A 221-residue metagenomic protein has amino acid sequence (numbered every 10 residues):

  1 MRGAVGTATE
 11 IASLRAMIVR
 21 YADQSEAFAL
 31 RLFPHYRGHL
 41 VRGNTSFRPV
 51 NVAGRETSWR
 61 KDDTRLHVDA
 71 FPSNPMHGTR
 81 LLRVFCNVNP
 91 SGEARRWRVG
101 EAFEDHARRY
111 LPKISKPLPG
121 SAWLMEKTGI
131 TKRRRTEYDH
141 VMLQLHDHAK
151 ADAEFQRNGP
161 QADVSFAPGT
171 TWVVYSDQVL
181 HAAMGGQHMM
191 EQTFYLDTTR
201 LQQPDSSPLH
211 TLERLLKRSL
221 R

Functional and structural regions predicted by a protein language model:
M1-M17, S25, A70, L82 (+3 more regions): Jelly-roll (double-stranded beta-helix
R2-R48: Signature of the catalytic double-stranded beta-helix
T9-Y21, P72-M76, R157, Q161-V164: Conserved aromatic-histidine-acidic binding/catalytic patches
S25, A29, F47, L66-H67 (+7 more regions): Long, contiguous hydrophobic alpha-helical segments, chiefly transmembrane helices and signal peptides
H35-S91: Conserved double-stranded beta-helix
A53, V88-A94, W172, L180 (+1 more regions): Short loop/turn segments at secondary-structure transitions that flank enzyme active sites
E93-T171: Double-stranded beta-helix
H148-R221: Catalytic core of Fe(II)/2-oxoglutarate
